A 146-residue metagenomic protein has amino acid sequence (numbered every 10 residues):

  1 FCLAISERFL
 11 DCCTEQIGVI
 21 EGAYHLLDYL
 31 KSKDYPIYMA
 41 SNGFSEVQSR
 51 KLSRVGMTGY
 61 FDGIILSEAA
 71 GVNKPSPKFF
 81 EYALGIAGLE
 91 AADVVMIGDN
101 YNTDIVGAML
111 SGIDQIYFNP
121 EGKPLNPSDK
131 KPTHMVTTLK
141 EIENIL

Functional and structural regions predicted by a protein language model:
F1-H25: Metal-dependent phosphoesterase signature
I17, Y35-P36: Phosphate/Mg2+-binding loops and adjacent switch elements in nucleotide/diphosphate-handling enzyme cores
Y24, D28-K31, Y38-L146: Asp-based, Mg2+/Mn2+-dependent phosphohydrolase catalytic module
